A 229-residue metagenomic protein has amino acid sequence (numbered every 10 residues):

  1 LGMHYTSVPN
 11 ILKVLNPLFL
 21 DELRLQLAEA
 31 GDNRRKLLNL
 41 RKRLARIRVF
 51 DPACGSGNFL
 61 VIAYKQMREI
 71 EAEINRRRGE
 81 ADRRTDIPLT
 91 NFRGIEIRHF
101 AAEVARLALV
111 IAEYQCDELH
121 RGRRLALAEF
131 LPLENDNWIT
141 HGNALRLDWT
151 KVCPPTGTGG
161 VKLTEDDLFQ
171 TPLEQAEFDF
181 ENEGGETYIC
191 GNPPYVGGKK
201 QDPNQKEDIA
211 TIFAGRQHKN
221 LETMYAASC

Functional and structural regions predicted by a protein language model:
G2-C229: SAM-dependent methyltransferase catalytic region
